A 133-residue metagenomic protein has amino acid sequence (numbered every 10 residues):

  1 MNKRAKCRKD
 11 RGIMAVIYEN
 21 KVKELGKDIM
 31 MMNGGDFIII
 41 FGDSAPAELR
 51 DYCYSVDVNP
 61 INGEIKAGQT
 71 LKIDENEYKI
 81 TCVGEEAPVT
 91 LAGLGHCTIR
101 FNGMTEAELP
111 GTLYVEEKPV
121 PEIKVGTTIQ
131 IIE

Functional and structural regions predicted by a protein language model:
M1-I13: Short, Lys/Arg-enriched N-terminal segments with co-localized hydrophobic residues within the first ~10-30 amino acids
G12-D36: N-terminal, charge-rich interaction modules
L49-P60, E106-V115: Short, structured beta-strand/loop micro-motifs enriched in basic residues and often containing a Trp
G63-K66, L71-K72, I123: Short, well-ordered loop/turn sites that connect or cap secondary structure elements
D74-E75, E133: Conserved "cap/hinge" positions at secondary-structure junctions
N76-E77, V83-V89: Short, conserved beta-turn/loop elements at beta-strand boundaries and strand-helix junctions
A87-T98: Short, solvent-exposed secondary-structure boundary/capping segments
F101-E133: Helix-rich interaction surfaces within compact, conserved domain-sized segments that mediate assembly or partner
